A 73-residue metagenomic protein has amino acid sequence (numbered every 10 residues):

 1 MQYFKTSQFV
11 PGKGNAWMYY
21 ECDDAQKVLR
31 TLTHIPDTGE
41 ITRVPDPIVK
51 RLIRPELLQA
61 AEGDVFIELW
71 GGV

Functional and structural regions predicted by a protein language model:
Q2, R30, I41, F66-L69: Broad hydrophobic/π-residue packing in well-ordered secondary structure
Q2-V28: N-terminal acidic leader/helix
Q8-V10, I35, Q59: Compositionally biased, low-complexity repeat tracts
P11-K13, T38, E62, W70-G71: Feature targets compositionally biased, intrinsically disordered low-complexity regions with long contiguous runs
K13, P47-V49, L57: Intrinsically disordered, low-complexity segments enriched in proline/serine/threonine
C22, T42-R43, A60-G63: Low-complexity, intrinsically disordered regions enriched in charged/polar residues
D24-I53: Acidic, low-complexity, intrinsically disordered interaction modules
R51-V73: Short, compact, well-ordered microdomains
